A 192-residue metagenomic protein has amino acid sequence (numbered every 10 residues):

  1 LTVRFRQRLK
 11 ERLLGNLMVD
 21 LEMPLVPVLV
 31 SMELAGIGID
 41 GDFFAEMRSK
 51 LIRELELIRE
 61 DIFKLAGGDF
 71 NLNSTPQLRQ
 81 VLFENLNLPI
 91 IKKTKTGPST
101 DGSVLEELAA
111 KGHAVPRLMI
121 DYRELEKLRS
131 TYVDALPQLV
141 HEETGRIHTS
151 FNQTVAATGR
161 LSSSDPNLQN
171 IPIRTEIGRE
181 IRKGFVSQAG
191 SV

Functional and structural regions predicted by a protein language model:
L1-G178, S187-S191: Conserved "right-hand" nucleotidyltransferase catalytic core of DNA-directed polymerases
K183-G184: Intrinsically disordered, low-complexity, charge-biased tails
